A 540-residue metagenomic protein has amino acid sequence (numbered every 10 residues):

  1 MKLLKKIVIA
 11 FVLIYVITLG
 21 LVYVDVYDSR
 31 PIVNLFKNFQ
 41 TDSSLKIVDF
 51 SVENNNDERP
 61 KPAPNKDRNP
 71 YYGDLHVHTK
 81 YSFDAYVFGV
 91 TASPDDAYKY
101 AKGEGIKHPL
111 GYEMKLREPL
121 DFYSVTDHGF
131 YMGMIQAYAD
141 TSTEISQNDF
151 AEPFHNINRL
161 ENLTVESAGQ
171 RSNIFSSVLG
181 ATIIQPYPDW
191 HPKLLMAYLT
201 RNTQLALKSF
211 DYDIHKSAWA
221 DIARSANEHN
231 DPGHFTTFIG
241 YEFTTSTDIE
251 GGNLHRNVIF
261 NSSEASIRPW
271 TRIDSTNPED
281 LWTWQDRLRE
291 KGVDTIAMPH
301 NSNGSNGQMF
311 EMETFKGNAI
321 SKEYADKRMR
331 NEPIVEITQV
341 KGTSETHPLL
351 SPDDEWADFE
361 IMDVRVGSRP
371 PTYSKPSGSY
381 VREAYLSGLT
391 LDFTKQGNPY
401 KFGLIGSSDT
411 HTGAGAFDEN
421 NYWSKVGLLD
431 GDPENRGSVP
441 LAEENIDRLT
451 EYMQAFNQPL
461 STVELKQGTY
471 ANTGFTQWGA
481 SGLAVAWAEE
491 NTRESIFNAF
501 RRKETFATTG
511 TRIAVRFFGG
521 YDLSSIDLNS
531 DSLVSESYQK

Functional and structural regions predicted by a protein language model:
M1-K2: N-terminal secretory signal peptides that target proteins for export/translocation
K5-K6, Y15-P94, Y98-I157, K208-D211 (+4 more regions): C-terminal functional module detector
F150-L199: Low-complexity, serine/threonine/proline-enriched polar segments
I174-L195, F210-I214, A218, S275-M298: Cap/lid and interdomain-hinge subdomains that line or gate substrate/regulatory clefts in soluble alpha/beta enzymes
L205-K216, E228-D231, T244, E250-L254 (+3 more regions): A conserved hydrophobic secondary-structure block that centers on an alpha-helix together with its immediately flanking
E264-T271, S368-S374: Short, basic, glycine/proline-bearing loop/turn elements
W270, N277, K316-G317: Ser/Thr/Asn(+Pro)-rich, low-complexity disordered segments
